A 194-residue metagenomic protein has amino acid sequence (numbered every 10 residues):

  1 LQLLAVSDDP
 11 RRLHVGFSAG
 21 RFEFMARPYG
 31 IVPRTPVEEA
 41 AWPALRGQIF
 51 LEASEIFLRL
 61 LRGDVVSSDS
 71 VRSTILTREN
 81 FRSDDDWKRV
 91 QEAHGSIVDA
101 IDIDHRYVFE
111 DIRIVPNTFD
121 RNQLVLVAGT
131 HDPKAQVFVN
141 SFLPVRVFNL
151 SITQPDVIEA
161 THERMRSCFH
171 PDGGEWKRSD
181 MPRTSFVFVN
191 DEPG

Functional and structural regions predicted by a protein language model:
Q2-N80: Flexible, glycine-rich active-site loops centered on histidine and acidic residues that chelate a metal or position
Q2-R12, F138-N140, R166-W176: Acidic (Asp/Glu)-rich catalytic clusters
P10-G16, I56, V125-V127, V145-V147 (+1 more regions): Structural preference for beta-strand elements that scaffold enzyme active sites
S18-F22, L76-R78, V108, I112 (+3 more regions): Active-site beta-loop-alpha junctions enriched in small/polar residues
F24, P36-A44, T118-H131, V187-N190: Active-site mouth loops of central-metabolism enzymes
V71-V108: Long, low-complexity, polar/charged, intrinsically disordered or flexibly structured peripheral segments
H131-I158: A conserved active-site cap/scaffold subdomain adjacent to cofactor or substrate pockets
T153-F169: Active-site-adjacent beta->alpha loops and helix N-cap segments on the catalytic face of soluble alpha/beta enzymes
